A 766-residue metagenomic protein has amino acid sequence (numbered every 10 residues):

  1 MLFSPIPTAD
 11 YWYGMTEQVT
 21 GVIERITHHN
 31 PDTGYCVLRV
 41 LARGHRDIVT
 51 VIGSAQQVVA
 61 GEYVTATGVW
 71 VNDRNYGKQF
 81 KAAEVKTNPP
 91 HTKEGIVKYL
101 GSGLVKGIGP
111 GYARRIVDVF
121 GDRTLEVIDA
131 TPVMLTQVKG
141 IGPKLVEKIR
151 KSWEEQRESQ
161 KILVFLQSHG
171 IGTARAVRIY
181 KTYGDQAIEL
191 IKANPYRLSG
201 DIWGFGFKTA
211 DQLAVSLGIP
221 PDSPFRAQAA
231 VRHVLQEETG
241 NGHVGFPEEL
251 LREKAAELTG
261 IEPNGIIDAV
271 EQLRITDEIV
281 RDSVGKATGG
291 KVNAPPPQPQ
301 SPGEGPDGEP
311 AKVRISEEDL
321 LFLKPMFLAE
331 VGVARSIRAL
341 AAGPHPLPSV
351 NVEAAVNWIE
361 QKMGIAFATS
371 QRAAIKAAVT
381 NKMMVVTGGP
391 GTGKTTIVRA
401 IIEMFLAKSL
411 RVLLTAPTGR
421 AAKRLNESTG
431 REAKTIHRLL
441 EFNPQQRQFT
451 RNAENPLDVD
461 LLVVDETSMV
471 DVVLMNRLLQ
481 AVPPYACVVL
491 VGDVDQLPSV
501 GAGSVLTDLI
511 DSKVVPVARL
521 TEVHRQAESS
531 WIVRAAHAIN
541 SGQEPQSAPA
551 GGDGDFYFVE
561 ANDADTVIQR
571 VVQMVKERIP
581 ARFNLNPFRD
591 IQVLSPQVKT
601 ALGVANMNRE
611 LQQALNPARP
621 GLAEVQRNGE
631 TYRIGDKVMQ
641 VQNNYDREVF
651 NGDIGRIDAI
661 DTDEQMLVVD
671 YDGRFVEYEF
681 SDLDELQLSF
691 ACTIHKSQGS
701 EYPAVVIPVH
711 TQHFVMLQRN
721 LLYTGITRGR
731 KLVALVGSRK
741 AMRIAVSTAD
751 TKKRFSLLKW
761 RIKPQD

Functional and structural regions predicted by a protein language model:
L2-Q298, P302, D307-N351, D766: Accessory, non-ATPase domains that flank or precede helicase/AAA+ motor cores in DNA-metabolism machines
G61-Y63, G635, G652: Loop/turn positions that initiate beta-strands
D307-L462, P516-R525, I532-F558, P617-P620: ASCE P-loop NTPase motor cores of helicases and related translocases
R411, D458-L461, Y485-V489, L732: Loop/turn-to-beta-strand initiation segments
E466, G492: Walker B catalytic acidic pair
T467-L478, L497-S504, L717: Conserved ATPase-coupling elements of RecA-like P-loop NTPase cores
V494-R647, D658: Conserved helicase motor core of P-loop NTPases
S541, N651-D766: C-terminal accessory regions
